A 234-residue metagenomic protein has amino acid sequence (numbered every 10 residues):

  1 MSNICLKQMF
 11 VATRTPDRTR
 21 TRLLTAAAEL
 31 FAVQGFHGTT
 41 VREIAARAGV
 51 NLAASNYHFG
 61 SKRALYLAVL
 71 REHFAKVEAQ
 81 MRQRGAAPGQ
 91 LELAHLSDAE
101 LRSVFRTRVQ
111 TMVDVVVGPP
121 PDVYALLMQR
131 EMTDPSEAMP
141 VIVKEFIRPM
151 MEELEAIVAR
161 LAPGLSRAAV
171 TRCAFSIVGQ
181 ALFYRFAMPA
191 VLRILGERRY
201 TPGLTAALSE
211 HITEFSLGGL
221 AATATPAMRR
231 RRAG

Functional and structural regions predicted by a protein language model:
M1-R18, G85-Q90, A224-G234: N-terminal intrinsically disordered/low-complexity leader segments
R22, L30, Q34-V69: Helix-turn-helix
L67-H73, Q80: Alpha-helical DNA-contacting segments of helix-turn-helix folds
R82-P121, C173-I177: Hydrophobic alpha-helical connector segments
S103, S136-A162, A207-E210, E214: Amphipathic alpha-helical packing segments from all-alpha helical-bundle domains
M112, A125-M132, A174-A181, I212 (+1 more regions): Short alpha-helical scaffolding segments that buttress acidic/His motifs in well-ordered protein cores
P119-K144, M188-I194: Amphipathic alpha-helical segments used for helix-helix packing
P121, I147-C173, I194-R198, L220-A227: Hydrophobic alpha-helical bundle segments that form small-molecule/ligand-binding pockets
